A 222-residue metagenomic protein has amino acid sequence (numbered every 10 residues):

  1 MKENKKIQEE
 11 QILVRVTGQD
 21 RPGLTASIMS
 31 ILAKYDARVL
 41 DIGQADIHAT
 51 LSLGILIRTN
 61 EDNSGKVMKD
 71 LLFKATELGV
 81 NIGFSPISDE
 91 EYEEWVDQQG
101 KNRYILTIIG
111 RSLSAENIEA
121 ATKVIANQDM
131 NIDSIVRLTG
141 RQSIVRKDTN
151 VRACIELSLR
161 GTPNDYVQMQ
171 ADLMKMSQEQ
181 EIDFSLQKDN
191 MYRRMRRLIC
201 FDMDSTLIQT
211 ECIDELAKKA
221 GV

Functional and structural regions predicted by a protein language model:
M1-R196: A conserved regulatory-domain signal marking ACT and ACT-like small-molecule sensing domains and adjacent regulatory
M195-L198, L207-V222: Active-site neighborhood of HAD-like aspartate-dependent phosphohydrolases
